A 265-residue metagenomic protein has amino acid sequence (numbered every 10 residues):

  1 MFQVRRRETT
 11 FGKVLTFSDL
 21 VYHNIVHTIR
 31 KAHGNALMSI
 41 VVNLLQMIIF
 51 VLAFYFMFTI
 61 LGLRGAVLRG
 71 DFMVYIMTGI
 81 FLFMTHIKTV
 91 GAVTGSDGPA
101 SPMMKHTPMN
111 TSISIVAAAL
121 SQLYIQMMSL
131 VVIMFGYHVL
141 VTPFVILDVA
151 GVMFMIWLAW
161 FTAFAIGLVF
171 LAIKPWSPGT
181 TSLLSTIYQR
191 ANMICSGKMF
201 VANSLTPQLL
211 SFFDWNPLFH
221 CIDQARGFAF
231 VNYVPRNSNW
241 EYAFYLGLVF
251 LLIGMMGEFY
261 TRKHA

Functional and structural regions predicted by a protein language model:
M1-A265: Hydrophobic transmembrane alpha-helices and immediately adjacent juxtamembrane helices of multi-pass inner-membrane
